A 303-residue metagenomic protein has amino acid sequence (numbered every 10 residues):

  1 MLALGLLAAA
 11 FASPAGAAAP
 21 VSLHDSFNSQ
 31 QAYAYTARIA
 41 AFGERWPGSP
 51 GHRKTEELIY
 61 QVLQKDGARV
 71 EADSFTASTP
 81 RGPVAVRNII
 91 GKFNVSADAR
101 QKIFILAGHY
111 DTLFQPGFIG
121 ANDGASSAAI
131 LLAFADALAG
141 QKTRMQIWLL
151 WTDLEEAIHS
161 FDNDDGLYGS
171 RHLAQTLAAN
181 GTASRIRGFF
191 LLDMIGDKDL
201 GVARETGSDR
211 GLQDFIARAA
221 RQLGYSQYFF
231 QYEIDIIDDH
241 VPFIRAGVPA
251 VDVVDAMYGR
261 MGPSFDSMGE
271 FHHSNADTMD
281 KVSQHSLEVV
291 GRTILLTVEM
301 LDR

Functional and structural regions predicted by a protein language model:
M1-A10: Bacterial N-terminal signal peptides
A18-E56, D66, D111-T112, L192 (+1 more regions): N-terminal capping segment at the start of a domain
S26-Y33, W46-E57, A121-A129, D164-Y168 (+3 more regions): Soluble non-cytosolic domains of exported or imported proteins
A34-N94: A non-catalytic alpha/beta surface segment that caps or lines the substrate-entry region of metallo-dependent hydrolase
A72, I90, I103-A107, W148-W151 (+2 more regions): Structural recognition of the beta-strand scaffold that forms the well-ordered cores of secreted hydrolase catalytic
S78, G188, D197-R303: Active-site-adjacent substrate-binding region of metalloamidase/peptidase-like peptide-processing proteins
S96-I103: Proline/glycine-enriched tight loop/beta-turn segments at coil->beta junctions that connect or precede beta-strands
F114-A219, L223-Q227, D235-H240: Acidic/histidine-rich catalytic neighborhood of metal-dependent amide-processing enzymes
